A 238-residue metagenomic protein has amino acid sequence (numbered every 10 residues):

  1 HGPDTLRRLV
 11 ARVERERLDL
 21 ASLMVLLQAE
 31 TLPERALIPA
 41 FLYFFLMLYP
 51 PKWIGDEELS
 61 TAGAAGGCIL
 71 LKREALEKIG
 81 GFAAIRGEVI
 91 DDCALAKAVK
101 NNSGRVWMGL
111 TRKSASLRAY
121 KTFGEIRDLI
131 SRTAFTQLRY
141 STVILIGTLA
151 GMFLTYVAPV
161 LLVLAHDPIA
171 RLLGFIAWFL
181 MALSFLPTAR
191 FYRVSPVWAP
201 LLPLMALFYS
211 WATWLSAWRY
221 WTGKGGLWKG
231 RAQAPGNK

Functional and structural regions predicted by a protein language model:
H1, L71, D91: A conserved hydrophobic position in a structured secondary element of the catalytic/binding core that shapes
H1-G2, E30: Conserved protein kinase catalytic core
D4-L6: Acidic donor-diphosphate engagement hotspot in glycosyltransferases and nucleotidyltransferases that stabilizes
R8-L70, E74-K78, A134, W198-T213 (+1 more regions): Long helical/loop segments within the catalytic core of UDP-sugar-dependent glycosyltransferases, especially the large
V13, D19-M47, E77, F82-I144 (+2 more regions): Catalytic donor/gating beta->alpha subdomain of glycosyltransferases that bind UDP-sugars
L59-L71, G225-K238: Short linear elements at protein peripheries
S60-T61, A83-I85, G174, W211: A generic structural signal for short
I144-K224: Membrane-embedded multi-pass helical conduit in multi-pass membrane proteins, especially envelope-biosynthetic
